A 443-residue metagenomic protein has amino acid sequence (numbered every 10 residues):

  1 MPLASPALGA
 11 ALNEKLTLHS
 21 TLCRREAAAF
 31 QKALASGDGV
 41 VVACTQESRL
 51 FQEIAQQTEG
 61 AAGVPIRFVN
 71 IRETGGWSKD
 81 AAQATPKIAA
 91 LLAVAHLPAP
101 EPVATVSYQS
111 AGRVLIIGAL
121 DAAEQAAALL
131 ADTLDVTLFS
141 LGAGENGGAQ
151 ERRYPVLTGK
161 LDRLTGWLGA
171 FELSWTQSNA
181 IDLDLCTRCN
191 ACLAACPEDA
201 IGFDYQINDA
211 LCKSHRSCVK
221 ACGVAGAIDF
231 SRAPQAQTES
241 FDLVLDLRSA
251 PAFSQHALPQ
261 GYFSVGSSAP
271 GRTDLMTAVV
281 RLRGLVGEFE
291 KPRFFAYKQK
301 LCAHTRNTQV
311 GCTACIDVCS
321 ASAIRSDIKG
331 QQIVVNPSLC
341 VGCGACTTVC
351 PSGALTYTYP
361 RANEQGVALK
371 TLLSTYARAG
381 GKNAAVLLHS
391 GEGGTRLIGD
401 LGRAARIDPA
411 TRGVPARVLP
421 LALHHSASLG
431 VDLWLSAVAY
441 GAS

Functional and structural regions predicted by a protein language model:
M1, H19-C23, V41-S48, I116-A122 (+6 more regions): Structural motif
M1-A84, L429-S443: Cofactor-cradling patches in redox/metallo enzymes
P6-L16, L129-D135, G402-V418: Short helix-loop-beta junction
T45-Q46, A131-D135, L168, T187-N208 (+4 more regions): Iron-sulfur cluster-binding cysteine motifs and their immediate structural context in ferredoxin-like electron-transfer
E47-V103, T165-E172, V224, D242-T305 (+2 more regions): Glycine/serine-rich phosphate-binding loop and adjoining beta1-alpha1 elements at the start of nucleotide-handling
T105-Q109, A149, A210-F289, R293 (+4 more regions): Flanking helices and flexible, charged tails adjoining ferredoxin-like Fe-S electron-transfer domains in multi-subunit
A111-A131: Glycine-rich adenosine-cofactor-binding loop
L157-G169, A210: A conserved short coil-to-beta-strand element within the FAD-binding core of flavoproteins
